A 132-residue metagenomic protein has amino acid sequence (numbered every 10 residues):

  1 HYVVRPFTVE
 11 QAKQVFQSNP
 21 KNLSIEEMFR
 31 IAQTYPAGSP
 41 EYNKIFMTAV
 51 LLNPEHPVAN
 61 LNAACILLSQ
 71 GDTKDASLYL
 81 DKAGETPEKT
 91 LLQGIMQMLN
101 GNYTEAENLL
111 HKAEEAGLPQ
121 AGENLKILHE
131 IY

Functional and structural regions predicted by a protein language model:
H1-Y132: N-terminal targeting segments with Sec-dependent signals, encompassing both cleavable signal peptides and non-cleavable
